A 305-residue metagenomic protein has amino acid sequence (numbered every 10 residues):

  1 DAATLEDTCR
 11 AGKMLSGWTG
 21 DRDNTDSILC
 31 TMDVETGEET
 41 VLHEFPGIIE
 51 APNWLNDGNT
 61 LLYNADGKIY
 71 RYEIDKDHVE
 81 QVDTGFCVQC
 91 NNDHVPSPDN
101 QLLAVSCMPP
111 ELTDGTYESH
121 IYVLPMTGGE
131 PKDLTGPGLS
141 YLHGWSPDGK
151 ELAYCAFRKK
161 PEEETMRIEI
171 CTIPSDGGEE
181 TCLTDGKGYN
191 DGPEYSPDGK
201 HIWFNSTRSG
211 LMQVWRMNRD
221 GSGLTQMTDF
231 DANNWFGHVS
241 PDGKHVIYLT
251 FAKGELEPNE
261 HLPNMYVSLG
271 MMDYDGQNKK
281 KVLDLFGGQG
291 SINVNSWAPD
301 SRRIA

Functional and structural regions predicted by a protein language model:
D1-A305: Sequence signature of WD/YWTD-type beta-propeller architectures
